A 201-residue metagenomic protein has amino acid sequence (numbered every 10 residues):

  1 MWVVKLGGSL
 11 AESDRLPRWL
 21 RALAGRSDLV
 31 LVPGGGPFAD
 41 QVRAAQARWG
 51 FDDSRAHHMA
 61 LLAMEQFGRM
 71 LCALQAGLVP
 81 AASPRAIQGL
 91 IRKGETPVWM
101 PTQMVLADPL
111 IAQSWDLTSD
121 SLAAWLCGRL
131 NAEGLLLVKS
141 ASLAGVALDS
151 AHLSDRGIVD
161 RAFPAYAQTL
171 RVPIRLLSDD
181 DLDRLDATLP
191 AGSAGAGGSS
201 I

Functional and structural regions predicted by a protein language model:
M1-A191, I201: Nucleotide/pyrophosphate-binding catalytic subdomain
S193-G195: Residue-level detector of intrinsically disordered, flexible termini and proteolytic processing junctions
G198: An anion/pyrophosphate-binding glycine-rich loop and adjacent beta-alpha core in soluble alpha-beta enzymes
